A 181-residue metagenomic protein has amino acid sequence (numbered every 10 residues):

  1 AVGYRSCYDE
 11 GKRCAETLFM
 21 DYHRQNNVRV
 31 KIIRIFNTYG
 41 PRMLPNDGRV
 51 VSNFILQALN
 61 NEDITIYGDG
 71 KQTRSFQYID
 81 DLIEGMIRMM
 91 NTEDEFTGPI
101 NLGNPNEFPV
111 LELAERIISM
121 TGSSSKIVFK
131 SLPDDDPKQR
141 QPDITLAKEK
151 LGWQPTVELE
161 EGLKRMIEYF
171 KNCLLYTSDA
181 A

Functional and structural regions predicted by a protein language model:
A1-I32, M43-D47: Catalytic helix-loop patch of NAD(P)-dependent Rossmann-fold dehydrogenases
R13, T38-N53, E62, Y67 (+5 more regions): Glycine/proline-rich active-site loop of Rossmann-fold NAD(P)-dependent oxidoreductases
D69-K71, T97-I100, F108-E115, G122-Q139 (+1 more regions): C-terminal "lid/loop" region of Rossmann-like NAD(P)-dependent oxidoreductases
Q77-D81, E158: A conserved structural motif in NAD(P)-dependent oxidoreductases
L82, L102, L113, A147 (+1 more regions): Non-catalytic, hydrophobic alpha-helical segments
M86-M90, A114-I117, L163-F170: Hydrophobic "lid"/C-terminal helical patch of Rossmann-like NAD(P)-dependent dehydrogenase/epimerase domains
Y176-A181: Conserved small/polar residues in nucleotide/adenosyl-binding loops
